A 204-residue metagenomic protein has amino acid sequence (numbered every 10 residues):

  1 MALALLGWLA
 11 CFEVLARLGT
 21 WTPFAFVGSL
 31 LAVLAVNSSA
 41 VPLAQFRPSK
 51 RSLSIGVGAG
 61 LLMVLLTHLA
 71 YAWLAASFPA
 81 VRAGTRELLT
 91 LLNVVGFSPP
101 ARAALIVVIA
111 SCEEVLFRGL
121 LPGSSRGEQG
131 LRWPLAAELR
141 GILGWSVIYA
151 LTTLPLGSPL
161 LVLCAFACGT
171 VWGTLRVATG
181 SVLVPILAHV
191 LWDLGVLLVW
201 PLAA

Functional and structural regions predicted by a protein language model:
M1-C11, G58-M63, I142-V147: Alpha-helical transmembrane segments
M1-V41: Alpha-helical transmembrane segments in multi-pass membrane proteins
W8-F12, V33-S38, T67, Y71 (+4 more regions): Structural signal for membrane-spanning alpha-helices in multi-pass inner-membrane proteins, emphasizing helix cores
G19-A25, R86-L89, L161-T170: Non-cytosolic membrane-interface motifs at loop->transmembrane helix junctions
T20, F46, R51, I55 (+2 more regions): Membrane-water interface of alpha-helical transmembrane segments
P42-I109, G127-G130: Juxtamembrane helix-loop-helix connectors linking adjacent transmembrane helices in multi-pass membrane enzymes
V94-A204: Transmembrane helix-loop-helix hairpins at the membrane interface of multi-pass integral membrane proteins
